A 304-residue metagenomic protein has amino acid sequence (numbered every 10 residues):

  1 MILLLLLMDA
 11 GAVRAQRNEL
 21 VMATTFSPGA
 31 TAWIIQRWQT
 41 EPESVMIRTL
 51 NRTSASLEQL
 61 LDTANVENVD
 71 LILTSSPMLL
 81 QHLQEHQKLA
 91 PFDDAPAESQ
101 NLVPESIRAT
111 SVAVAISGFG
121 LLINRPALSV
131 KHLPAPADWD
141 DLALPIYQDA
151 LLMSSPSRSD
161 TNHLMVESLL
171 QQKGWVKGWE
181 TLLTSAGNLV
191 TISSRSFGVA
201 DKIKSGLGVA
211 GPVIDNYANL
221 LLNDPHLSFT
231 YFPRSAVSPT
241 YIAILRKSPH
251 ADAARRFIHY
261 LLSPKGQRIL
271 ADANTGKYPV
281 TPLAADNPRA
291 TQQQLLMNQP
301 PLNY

Functional and structural regions predicted by a protein language model:
M1-D9: Bacterial N-terminal signal peptides
G11-A15: Sec/Tat signal peptide C-region and signal peptidase I cleavage site
Q16-H82, A200: Early extracytoplasmic/lumenal segment of secretory-pathway proteins
A32, N68-V69, S75-L207: Extracytoplasmic ligand-binding site segments that recognize negatively charged/polar headgroups
L60-L61, K202-S205, I244: Hydrophobic residues within well-ordered alpha-helices
P77-H82, K204-H226: A ligand-binding cleft/hinge motif common to bilobed small-molecule-binding domains
L122-A127, V237-A253, I269-L270: A bilobed periplasmic-binding-protein/Venus flytrap-type ligand-binding module shared by bacterial periplasmic
Y260-Y304: Extracellular/periplasmic juxtamembrane helices and adjacent flexible linkers that interface with membrane partners
